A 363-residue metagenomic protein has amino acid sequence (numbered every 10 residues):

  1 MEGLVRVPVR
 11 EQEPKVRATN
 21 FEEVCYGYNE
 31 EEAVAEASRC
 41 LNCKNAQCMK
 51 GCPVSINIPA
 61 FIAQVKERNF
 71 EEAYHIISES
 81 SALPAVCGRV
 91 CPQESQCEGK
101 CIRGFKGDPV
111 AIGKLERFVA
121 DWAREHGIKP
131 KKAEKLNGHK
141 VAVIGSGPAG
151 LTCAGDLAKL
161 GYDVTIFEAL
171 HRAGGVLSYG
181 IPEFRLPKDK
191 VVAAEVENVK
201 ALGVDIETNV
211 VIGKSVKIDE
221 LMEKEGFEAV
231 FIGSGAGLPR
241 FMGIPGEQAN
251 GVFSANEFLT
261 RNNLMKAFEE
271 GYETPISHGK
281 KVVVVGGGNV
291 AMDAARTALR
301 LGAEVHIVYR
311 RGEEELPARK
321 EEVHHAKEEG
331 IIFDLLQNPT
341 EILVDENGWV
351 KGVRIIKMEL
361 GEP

Functional and structural regions predicted by a protein language model:
M1-K140, I232-F253, L259, E273-I276 (+3 more regions): Ferredoxin-type iron-sulfur electron-transfer modules and their immediate structural context
A33, I144, F227-G235, V283-V285: Short hydrophobic core segments
A82, G147-A149, R172, G288-V290: Residue-level detector of alpha-helix initiation sites
L136-A149, S277-V285: Beta1/beta-strand and adjacent pyrophosphate-binding region of the FAD-binding site in flavoprotein oxidoreductases
H139-T165, A291-L299: N-terminal Rossmann-like FAD-binding beta1-loop-alpha1 element of flavoenzymes
Y162-S178, V308-E314: Glycine-rich FAD pyrophosphate-binding loop
H171-V191, L316-H325: Conserved N-terminal glycine-rich FAD pyrophosphate-binding loop of Rossmann-like flavoproteins
V191-F241, E257, N263-Y272, H278 (+1 more regions): A Rossmann-like FAD-binding core segment of flavoenzymes
